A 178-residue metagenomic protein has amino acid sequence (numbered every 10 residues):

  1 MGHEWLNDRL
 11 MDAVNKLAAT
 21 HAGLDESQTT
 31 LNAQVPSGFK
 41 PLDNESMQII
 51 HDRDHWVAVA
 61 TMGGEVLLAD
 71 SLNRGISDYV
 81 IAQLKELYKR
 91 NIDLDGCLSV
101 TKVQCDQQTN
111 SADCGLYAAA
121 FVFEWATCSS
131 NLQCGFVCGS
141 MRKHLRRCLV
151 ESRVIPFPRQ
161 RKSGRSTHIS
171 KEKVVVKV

Functional and structural regions predicted by a protein language model:
M1, V103-T109, V175-K177: Active-site-adjacent structural segments surrounding the nucleophilic cysteine of cysteine proteases and isopeptidases
M1-R74: Cysteine protease catalytic domains with a Cys-His-Asp triad
W5, R9-A13, Y79, Q83 (+4 more regions): Acidic, Ser/Thr-rich intrinsically disordered and amphipathic helical segments
N15, A19, A60, A69 (+4 more regions): Amphipathic alpha-helical interaction motifs in eukaryotic regulatory proteins
Y79-C105: E2/UBC-UEV (E2-variant) core
D95-I169: C-terminal folded domains that constitute the principal catalytic or ligand-binding module of multi-domain proteins
S166-V178: Polybasic, low-complexity terminal segments and linkers that are predominantly intrinsically disordered and enriched
